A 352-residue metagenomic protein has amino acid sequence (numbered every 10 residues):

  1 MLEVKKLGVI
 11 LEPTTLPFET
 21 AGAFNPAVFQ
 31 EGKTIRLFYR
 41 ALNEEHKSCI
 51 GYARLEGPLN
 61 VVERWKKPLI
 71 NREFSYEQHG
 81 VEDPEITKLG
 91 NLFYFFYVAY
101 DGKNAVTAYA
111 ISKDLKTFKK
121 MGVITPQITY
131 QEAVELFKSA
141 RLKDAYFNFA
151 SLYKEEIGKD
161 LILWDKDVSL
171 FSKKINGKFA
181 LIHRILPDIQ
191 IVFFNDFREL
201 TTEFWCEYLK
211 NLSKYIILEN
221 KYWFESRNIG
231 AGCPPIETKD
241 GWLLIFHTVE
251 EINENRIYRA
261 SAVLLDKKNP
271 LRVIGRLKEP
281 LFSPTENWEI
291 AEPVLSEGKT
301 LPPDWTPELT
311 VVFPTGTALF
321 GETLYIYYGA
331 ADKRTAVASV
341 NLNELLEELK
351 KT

Functional and structural regions predicted by a protein language model:
M1-A21, N25-H79, K88-R227, I236-E308 (+2 more regions): Beta-rich carbohydrate-recognition and catalytic domains
G230: Short, conserved clusters of charged catalytic residues that mark active-site and nucleotide-handling motifs
V312-T317: Extended, compositionally biased non-globular segments
